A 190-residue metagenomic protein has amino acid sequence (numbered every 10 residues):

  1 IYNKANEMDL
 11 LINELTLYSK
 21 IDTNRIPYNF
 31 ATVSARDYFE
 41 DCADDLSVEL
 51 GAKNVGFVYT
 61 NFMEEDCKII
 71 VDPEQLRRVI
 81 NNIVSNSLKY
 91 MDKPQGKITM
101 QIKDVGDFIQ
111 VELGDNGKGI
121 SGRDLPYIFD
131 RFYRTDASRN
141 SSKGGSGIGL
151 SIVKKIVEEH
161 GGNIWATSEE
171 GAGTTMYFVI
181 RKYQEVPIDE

Functional and structural regions predicted by a protein language model:
N3-M8: Short alpha-helical segment of the dimerization/phosphotransfer core of two-component systems
T23-Y28, D66-V71: Conserved micro-motifs of the catalytic ATP-binding
N29-S47, I102: A conserved beta-strand-to-alpha-helix junction within the catalytic ATP-binding
E49-T60: Short conserved segments within the C-terminal catalytic ATPase subdomain
S87-L88: Short helix-loop "hinge" at the ATP-lid/N-box region of the Bergerat-fold HATPase_c
I120-F132: Short conserved segment of the HATPase_c
G161-G162: Conserved glycine-rich
